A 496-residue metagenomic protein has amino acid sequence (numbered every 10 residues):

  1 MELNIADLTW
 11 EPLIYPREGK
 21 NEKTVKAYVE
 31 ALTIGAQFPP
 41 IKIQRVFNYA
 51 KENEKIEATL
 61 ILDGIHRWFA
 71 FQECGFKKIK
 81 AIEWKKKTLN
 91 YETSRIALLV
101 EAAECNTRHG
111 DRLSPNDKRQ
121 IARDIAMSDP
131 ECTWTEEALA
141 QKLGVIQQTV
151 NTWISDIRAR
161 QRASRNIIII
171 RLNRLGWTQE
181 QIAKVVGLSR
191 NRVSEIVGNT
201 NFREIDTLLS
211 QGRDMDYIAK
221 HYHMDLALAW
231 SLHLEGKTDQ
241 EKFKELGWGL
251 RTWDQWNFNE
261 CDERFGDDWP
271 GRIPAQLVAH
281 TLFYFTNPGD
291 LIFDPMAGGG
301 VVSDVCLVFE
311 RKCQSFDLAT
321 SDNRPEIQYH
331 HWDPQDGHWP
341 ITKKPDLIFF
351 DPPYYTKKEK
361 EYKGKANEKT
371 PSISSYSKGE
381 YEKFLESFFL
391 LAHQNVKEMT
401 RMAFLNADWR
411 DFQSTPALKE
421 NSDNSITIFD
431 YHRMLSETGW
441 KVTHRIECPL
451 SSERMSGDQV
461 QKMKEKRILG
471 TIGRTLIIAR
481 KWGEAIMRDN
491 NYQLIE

Functional and structural regions predicted by a protein language model:
M1-K85, C261: Short, charged/polar connector segments at secondary-structure boundaries
Y15-E18, V29, F69-L175, G198-T200: Amphipathic, charge-rich alpha-helical segments that serve as recognition/docking helices
N21, K118, P270, P274: Hydrophobic (often cysteine-bearing) scaffold residues that line and stabilize catalytic clefts of nucleotide/cofactor
V29, T33, R123-M127, A279-F283 (+1 more regions): Generic structural signal for well-ordered alpha-helical scaffold segments
K55-E57, A163, G473: Exposed loop/turn and edge beta-strand positions of beta-sandwich/beta-sheet ligand-binding modules
Q148, N191, A227: Key DNA-contact positions within bacterial/archaeal DNA-binding proteins
I170-R174, T178-G187, E195-E496: Class I S-adenosyl-L-methionine-dependent methyltransferase catalytic core
